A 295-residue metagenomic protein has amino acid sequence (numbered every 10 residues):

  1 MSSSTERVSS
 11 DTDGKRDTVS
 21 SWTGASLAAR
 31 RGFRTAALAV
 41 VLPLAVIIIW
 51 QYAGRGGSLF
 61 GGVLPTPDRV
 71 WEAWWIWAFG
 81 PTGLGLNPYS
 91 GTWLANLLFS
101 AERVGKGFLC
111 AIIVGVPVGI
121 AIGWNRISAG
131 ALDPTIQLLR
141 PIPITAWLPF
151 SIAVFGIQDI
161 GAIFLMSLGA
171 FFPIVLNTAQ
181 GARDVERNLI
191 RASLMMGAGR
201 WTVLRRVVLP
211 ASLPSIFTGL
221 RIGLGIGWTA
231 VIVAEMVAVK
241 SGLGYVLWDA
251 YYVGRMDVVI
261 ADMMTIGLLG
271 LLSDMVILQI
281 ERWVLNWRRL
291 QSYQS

Functional and structural regions predicted by a protein language model:
M1-L44, M275-S295: Transmembrane alpha-helical segments of polytopic membrane transport and secretion proteins
G24-S26, G56-L109: Periplasmic/extracellular loop-to-transmembrane helix junction in inner-membrane transport proteins
W71, S90, L94, L98 (+9 more regions): Alpha-helical membrane-protein architecture signal
K106-I136: Transmembrane-helix boundary motif in ABC transporter permease subunits
Q137-P173, Q180-G181: Generic hydrophobic transmembrane alpha-helix motif, especially the helices
F164, L168, W201-A234, A261 (+3 more regions): Transmembrane alpha-helices
I174-I222, L247: Short cytoplasmic-facing helical segments at TM-TM junctions of multi-pass membrane proteins
G181-A182, T229-I266, L285-S295: Glycine-rich helix-loop "coupling/hinge" segments at transmembrane-helix boundaries in multipass transporters
